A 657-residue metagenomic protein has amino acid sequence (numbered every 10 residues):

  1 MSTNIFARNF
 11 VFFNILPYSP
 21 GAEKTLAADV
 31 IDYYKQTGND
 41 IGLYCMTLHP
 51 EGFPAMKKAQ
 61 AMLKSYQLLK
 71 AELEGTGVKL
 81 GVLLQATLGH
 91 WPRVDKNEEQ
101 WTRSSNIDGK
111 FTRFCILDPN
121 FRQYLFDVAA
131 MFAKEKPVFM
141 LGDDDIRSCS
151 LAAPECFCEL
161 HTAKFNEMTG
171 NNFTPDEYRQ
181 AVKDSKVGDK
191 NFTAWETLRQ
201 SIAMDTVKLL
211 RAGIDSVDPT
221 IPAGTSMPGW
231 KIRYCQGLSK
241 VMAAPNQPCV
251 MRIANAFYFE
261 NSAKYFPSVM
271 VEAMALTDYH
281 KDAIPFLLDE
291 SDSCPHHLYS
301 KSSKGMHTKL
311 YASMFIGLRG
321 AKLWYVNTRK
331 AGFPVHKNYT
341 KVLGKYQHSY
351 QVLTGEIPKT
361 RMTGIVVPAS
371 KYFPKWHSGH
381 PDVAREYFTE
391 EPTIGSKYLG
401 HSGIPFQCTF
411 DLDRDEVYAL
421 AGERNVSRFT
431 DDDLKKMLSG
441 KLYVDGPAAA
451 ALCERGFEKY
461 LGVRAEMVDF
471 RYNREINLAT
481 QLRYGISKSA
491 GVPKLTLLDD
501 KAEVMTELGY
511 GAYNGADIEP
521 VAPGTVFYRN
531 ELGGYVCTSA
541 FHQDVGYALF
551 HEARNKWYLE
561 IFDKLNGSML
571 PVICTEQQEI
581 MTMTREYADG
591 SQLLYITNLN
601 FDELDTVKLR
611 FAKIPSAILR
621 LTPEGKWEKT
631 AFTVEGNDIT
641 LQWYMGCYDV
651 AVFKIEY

Functional and structural regions predicted by a protein language model:
S2-Y34: Boundary/entry segment of secreted carbohydrate-active catalytic domains
N9-A22, L48-L63, I107-F126, V187-D205 (+6 more regions): The substrate-binding groove and active-site-proximal loops of carbohydrate-active enzymes, especially glycoside
K24-E51, M131-F139, C249-V250, T308-A321 (+1 more regions): Catalytic domains of carbohydrate-active enzymes, especially glycoside hydrolases
V30-I31, T47-E99, L210: Aromatic-lined substrate-binding rim segments of carbohydrate-active enzymes
Q36-T37, L69-L80, M131-V138, D205-G224 (+4 more regions): A structural motif corresponding to the C-terminal end of an alpha-helix and its immediate exit/capping segment
C45-M46, V138, D143, C149-L151 (+11 more regions): Hydrophobic targeting/anchoring helices
K79-E135, S148-A152, G170-E196, K208: Active-site-adjacent "subsite" loops/lids of carbohydrate-active enzymes
F410-D411, A419-Y657: A conserved amphipathic helix/loop scaffold that creates a polar/acidic microenvironment used either to coordinate
